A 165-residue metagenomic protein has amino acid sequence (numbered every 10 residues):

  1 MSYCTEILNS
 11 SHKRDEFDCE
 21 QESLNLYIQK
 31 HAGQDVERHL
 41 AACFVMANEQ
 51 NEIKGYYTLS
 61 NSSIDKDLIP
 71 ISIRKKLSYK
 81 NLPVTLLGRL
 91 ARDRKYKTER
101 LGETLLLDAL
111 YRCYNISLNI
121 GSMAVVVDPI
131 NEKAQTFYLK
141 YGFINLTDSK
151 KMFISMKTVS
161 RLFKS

Functional and structural regions predicted by a protein language model:
M1-Q34, R38, C43: Short amphipathic alpha-helix that is part of the acyltransferase structural core
H39-N61, L68: Conserved beta-hairpin
F44-A47, L87, V125-P129: Extended hydrophobic secondary-structure segments that form protein cores and membrane-embedded regions
Y56-R89: Conserved acyl-donor/pantetheine-binding loop and adjacent beta-alpha core of acyl/acetyltransferases and related
G88-T98: A short, internal acetyl-CoA/4′-phosphopantetheine-binding micro-motif in the GNAT/acyltransferase core
T98-R112: Conserved acetyl-CoA-binding loop-helix of GNAT-fold acetyltransferases
L106, N131-A134, K150-K157: Short glycine/proline-centered loop/turn elements that form peptide/ligand docking sites
Y114, I120, D128-D148: Conserved active-site alpha-helix within GNAT-family acetyltransferase domains
